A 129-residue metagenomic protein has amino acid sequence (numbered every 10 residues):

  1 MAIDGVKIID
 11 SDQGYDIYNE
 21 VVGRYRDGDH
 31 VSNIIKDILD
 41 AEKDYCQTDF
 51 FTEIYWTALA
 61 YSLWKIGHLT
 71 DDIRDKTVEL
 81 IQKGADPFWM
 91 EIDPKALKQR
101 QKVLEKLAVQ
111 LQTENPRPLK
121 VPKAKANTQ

Functional and structural regions predicted by a protein language model:
M1-D40: Short terminal alpha-helical segments
A2, D16-Y18, F51-W64, P94-L104: Amphipathic alpha-helical elements of HEAT/ARM-like alpha-solenoid repeat scaffolds that form extended
I3-V6, Y15, V22, E42 (+4 more regions): Generic intrinsically disordered, low-complexity segments enriched for polar/acidic and small residues
V6-Q13, G23-D27, L69, I73 (+1 more regions): Non-membrane alpha-helical secondary structure
Y25-D29, E42-Y45, I66, G84-F88 (+1 more regions): Short, flexible helical or helix-coil boundary motifs
D27-S32, R74-T77, I81: Short amphipathic alpha-helical heptad-repeat segments
D29-D71: Amphipathic alpha-helical interaction modules
T77-Q129: Amphipathic alpha-helical binding modules
